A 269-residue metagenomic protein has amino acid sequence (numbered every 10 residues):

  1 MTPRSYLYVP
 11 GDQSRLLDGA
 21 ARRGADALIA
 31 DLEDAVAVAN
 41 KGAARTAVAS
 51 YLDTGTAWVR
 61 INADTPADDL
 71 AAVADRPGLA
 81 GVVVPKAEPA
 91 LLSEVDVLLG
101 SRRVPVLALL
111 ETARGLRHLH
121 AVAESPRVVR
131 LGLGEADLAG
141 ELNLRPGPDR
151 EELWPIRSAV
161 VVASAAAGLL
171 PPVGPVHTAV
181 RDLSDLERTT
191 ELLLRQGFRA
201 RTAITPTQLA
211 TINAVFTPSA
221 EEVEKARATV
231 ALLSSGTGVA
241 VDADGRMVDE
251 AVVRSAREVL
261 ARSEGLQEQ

Functional and structural regions predicted by a protein language model:
M1-Q269: Expand to "…catalyze enediolate/carbanion chemistry for C-C bond making/breaking, isomerization, decarboxylation
